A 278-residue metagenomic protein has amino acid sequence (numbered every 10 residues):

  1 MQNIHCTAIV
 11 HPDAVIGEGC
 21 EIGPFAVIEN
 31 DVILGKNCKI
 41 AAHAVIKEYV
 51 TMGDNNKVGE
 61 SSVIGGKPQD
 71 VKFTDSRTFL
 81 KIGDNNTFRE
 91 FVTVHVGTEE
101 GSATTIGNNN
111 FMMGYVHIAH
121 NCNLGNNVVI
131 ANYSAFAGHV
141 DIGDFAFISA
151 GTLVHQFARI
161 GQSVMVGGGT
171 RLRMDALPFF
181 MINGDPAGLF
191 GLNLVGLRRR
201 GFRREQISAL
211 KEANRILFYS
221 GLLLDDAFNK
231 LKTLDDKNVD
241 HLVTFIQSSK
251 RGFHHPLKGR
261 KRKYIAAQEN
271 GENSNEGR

Functional and structural regions predicted by a protein language model:
M1-T7, P12-D13, E18-G19, N55 (+5 more regions): Terminal amphipathic alpha-helical/low-complexity segments used for targeting or macromolecular assembly
N3-G188: Structural signal for interior beta-strand "rungs" in well-ordered beta-sheet cores of soluble enzyme domains
